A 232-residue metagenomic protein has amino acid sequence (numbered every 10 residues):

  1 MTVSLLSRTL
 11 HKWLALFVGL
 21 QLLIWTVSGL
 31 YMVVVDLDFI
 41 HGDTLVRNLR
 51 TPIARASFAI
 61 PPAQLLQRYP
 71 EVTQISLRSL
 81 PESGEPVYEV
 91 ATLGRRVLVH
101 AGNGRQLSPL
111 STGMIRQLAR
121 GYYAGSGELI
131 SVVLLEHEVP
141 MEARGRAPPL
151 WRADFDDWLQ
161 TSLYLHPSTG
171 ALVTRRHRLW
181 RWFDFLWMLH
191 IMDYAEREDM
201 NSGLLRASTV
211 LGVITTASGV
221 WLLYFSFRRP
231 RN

Functional and structural regions predicted by a protein language model:
M1-N232: Conserved histidines in hydrophobic membrane contexts and catalytic metal-binding motifs
